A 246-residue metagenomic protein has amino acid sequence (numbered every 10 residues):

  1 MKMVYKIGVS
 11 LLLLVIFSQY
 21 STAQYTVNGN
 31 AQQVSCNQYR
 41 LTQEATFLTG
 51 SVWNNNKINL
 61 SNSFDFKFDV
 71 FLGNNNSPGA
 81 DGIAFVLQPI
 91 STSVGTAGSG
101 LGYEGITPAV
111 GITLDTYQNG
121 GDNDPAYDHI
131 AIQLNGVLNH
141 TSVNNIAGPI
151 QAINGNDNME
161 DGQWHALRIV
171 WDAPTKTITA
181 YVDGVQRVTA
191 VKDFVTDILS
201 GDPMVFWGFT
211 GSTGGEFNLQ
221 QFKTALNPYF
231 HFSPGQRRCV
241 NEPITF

Functional and structural regions predicted by a protein language model:
M1, Y20, V94, G208 (+1 more regions): A detector of low-complexity, intrinsically disordered, Ser/Thr/Gly/Pro/Ala-rich segments
M1-Y25, C239: Bacterial Sec-dependent N-terminal signal peptides
G8-L14, G98, V191, P243: Generic N-terminal initiation segments characterized by hydrophobic and/or small/turn-forming residues
S18, V195, H231-S233: Compositionally biased, low-structure terminal segments
A23-Y229: Polar, low-complexity loop segments and adjacent catalytic/binding residues used for recognizing and processing sugar
F230-F246: Proline- and Ser/Thr-rich low-complexity, intrinsically disordered segments
